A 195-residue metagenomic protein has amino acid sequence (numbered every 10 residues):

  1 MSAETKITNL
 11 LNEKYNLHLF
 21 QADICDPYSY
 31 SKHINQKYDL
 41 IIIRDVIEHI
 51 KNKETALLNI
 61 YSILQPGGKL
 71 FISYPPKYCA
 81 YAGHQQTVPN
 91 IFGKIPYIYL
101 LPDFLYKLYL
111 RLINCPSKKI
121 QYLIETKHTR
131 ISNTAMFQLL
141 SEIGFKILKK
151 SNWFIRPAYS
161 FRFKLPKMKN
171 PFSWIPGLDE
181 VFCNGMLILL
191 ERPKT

Functional and structural regions predicted by a protein language model:
M1-H84, G185-K194: Conserved SAM-binding loop
E54-N59, K69-L189: S-adenosyl-L-methionine-dependent methyltransferase catalytic module, highlighting the catalytic core
